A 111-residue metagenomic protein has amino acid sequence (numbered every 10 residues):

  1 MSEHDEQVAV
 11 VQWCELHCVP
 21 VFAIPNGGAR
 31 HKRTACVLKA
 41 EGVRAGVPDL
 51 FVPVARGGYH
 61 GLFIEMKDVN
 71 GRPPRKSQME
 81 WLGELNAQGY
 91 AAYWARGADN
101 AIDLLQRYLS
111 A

Functional and structural regions predicted by a protein language model:
M1-A111: Catalytic phosphate/metal-binding cores of nucleic-acid and nucleotide-processing enzymes, i.e., regions that mediate
